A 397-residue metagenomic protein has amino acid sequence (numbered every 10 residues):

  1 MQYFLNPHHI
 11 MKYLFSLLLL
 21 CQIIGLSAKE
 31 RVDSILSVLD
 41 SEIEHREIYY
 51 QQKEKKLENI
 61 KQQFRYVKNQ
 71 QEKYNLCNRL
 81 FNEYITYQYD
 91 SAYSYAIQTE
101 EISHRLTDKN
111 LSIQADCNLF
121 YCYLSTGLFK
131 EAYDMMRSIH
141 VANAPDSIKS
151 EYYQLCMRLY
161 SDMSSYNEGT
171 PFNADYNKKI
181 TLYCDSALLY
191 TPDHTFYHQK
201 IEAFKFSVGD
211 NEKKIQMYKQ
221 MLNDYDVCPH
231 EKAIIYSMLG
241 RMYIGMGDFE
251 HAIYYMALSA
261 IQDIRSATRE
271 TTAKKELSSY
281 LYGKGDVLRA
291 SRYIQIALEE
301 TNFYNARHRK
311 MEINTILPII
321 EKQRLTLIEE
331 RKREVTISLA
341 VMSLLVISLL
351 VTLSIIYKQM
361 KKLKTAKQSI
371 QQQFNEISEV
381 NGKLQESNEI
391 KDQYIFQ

Functional and structural regions predicted by a protein language model:
M1-M11: N-terminal secretory signal peptides that target proteins for export/translocation
F4-N6, S16, I23-T326: A "functional boundary" signal
M11-L17: Sec-dependent signal peptide recognition, specifically the positively charged N-region followed immediately by
R324-N381, N388: Alpha-helical transmembrane signal-anchor helices
I395-F396: Helical H-box environment at the start of the DHp/HisKA dimerization domain of histidine kinases
